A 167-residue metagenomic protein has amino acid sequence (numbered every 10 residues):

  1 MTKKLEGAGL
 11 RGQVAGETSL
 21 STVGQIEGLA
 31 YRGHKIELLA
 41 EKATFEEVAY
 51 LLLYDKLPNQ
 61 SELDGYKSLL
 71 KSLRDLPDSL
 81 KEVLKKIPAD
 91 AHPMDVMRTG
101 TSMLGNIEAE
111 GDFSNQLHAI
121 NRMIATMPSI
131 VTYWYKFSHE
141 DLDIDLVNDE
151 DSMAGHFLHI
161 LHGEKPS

Functional and structural regions predicted by a protein language model:
M1-S167: Hydrophobic alpha-helical bundle cores within soluble ligand-binding/oligomerization subdomains
